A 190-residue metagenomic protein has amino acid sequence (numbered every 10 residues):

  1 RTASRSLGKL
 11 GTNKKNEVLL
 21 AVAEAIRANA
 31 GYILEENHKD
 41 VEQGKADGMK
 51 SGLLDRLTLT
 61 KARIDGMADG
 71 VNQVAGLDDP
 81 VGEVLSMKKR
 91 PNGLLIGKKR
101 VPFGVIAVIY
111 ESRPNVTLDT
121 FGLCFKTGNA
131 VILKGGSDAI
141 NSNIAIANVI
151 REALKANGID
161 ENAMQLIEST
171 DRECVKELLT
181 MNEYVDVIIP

Functional and structural regions predicted by a protein language model:
R1-L95: N-terminal Rossmann-like NAD(P)+-binding subdomain of aldehyde/semialdehyde dehydrogenases
G76, L85-P190: Rossmann-like NAD(P) dinucleotide-binding subdomain of oxidoreductase/dehydrogenase enzymes
